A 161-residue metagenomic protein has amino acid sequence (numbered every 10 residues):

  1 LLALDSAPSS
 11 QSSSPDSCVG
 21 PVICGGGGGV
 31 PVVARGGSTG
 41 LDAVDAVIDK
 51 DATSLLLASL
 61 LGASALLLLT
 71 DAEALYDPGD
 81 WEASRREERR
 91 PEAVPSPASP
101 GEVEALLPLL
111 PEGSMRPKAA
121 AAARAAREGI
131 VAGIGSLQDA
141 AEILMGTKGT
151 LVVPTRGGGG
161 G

Functional and structural regions predicted by a protein language model:
L1-G161: C-terminal catalytic "cap/lid" subdomain
